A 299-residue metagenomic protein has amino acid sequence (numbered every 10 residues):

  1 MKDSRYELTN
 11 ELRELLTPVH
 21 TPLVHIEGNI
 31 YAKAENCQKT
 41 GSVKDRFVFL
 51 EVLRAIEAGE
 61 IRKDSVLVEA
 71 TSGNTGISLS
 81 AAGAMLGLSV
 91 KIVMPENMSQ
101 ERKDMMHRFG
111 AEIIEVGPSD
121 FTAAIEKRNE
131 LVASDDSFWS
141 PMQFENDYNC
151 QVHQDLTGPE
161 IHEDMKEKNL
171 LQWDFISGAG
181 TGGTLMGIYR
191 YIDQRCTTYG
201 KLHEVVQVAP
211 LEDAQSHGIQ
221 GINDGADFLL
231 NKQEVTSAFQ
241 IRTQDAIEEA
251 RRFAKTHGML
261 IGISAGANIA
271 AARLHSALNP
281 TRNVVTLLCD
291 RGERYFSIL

Functional and structural regions predicted by a protein language model:
M1-L299: PLP-dependent amino-acid enzyme catalytic core
